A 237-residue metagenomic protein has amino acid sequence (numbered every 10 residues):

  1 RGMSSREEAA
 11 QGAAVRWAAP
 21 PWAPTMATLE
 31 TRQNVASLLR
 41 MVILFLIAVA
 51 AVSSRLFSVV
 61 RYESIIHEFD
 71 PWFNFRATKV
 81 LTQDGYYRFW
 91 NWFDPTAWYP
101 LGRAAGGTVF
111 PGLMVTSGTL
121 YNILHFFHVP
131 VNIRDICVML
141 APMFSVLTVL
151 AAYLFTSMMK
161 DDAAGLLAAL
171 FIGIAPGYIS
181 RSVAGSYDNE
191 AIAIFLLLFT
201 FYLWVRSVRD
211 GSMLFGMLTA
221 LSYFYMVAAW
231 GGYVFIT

Functional and structural regions predicted by a protein language model:
R1-F57, F69, L166: Start-transfer (signal-anchor) and selected internal transmembrane alpha helices of multi-pass inner/ER membrane
M3, A19, P24, W92-D94 (+3 more regions): Intrinsic disorder/low-complexity segments enriched in polar/charged and small flexible residues
E8-Q11, T108, M213: Charged/polar low-complexity intrinsically disordered segments
A14, A19, Y87-F89, P95 (+2 more regions): Intrinsically disordered regions, especially transient/low-confidence alpha-helical propensity segments and coil-helix
W17-M26, K79, D84, L221 (+1 more regions): Transmembrane-lumen/periplasm boundary regions of multi-pass, lipid-linked membrane glycan transferases
T31-L38, E68-K79, K160-D161, L197: Short, mixed-charge, low-aromatic patches
L44-S54, P95-A97, M139-M158, A163-T237: Membrane-embedded helix bundles of polyisoprenyl
I47-L147, A175, D188-A191: Membrane-interface coil-to-helix junctions
